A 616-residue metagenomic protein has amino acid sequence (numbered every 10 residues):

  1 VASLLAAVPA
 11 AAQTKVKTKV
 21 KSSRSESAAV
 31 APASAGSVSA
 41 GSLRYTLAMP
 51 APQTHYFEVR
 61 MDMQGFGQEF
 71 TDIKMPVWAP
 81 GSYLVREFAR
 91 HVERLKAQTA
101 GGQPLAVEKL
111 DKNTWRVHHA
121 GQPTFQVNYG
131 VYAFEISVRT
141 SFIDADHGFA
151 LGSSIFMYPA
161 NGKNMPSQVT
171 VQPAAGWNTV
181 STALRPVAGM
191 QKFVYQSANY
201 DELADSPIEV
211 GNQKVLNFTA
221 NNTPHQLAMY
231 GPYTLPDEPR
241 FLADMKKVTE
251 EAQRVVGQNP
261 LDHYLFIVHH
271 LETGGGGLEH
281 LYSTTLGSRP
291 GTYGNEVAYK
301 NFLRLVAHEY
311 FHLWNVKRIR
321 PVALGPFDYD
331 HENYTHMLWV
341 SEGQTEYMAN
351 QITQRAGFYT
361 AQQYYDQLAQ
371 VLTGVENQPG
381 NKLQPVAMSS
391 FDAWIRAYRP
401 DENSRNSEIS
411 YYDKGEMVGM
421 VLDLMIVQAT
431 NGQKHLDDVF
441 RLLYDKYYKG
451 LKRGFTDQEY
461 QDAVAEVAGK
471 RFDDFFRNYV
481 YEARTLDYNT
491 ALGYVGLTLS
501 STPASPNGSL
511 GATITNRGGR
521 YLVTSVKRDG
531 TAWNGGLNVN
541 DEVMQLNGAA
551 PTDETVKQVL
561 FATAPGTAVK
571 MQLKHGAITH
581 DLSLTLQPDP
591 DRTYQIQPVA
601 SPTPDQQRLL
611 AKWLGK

Functional and structural regions predicted by a protein language model:
V1-A7: Bacterial N-terminal signal peptides
V8-A12: Sec/Tat signal peptide C-region and signal peptidase I cleavage site
S22-W78: Early extracytoplasmic/domain-onset interaction patches
S42-R44, Y56-R60, F70-D72, T124-Q126 (+4 more regions): Intrinsic-disorder/low-complexity, polar/charged segments enriched in Ser/Thr/Lys/Arg/Asp/Glu/Gln
P50, D62, V85-R94, Q98-K247 (+2 more regions): Non-catalytic architectural context of zinc metalloproteases
M61, K214-L338, Q344, M348: Juxtacatalytic substrate-recognition/specificity segment
V77-V85: Short amphipathic, basic-aromatic surface patches that mediate peripheral association with negatively charged
A349, Y359-K616: C-terminal recognition in membrane/secretory proteostasis and scaffolding
